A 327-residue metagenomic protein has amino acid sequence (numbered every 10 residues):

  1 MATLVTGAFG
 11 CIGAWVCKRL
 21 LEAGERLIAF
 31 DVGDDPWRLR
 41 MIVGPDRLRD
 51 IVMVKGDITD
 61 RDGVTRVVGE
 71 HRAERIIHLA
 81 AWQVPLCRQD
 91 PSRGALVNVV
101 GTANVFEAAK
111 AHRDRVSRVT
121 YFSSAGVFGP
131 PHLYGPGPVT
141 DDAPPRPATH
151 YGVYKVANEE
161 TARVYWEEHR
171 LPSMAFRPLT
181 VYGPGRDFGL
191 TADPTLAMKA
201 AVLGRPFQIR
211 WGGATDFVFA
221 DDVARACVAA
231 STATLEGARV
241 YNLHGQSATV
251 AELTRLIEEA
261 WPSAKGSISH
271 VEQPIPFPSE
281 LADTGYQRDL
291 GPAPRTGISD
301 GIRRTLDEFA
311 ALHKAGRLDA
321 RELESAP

Functional and structural regions predicted by a protein language model:
M1-R75: N-terminal Rossmann/SDR dinucleotide-binding element
L79-Q83, S123-S124: Conserved NAD(P)H cofactor-binding loop of Rossmann-fold oxidoreductase domains
P85-G101, V139-P145: Short alpha-helical oligomerization interface
R88, P144-R146, S173-G185, L196-V218: A conserved pocket-lining segment of Rossmann-fold NAD(P)-dependent short-chain dehydrogenase/reductase
A103-H150: Conserved Rossmann-fold NAD(P)-dependent oxidoreductase catalytic core, especially the SDR/UDP-sugar
D114-R118, S123-S124, E159-P184: Conserved beta-loop-beta element that borders a ligand/cofactor-binding pocket
V156, H169, V181-T195, A220-D221 (+2 more regions): Glycine/proline-rich active-site loop of Rossmann-fold NAD(P)-dependent oxidoreductases
R205, I209-P327: C-terminal substrate-binding subdomain of Rossmann-fold SDR/epimerase-dehydratase oxidoreductases
